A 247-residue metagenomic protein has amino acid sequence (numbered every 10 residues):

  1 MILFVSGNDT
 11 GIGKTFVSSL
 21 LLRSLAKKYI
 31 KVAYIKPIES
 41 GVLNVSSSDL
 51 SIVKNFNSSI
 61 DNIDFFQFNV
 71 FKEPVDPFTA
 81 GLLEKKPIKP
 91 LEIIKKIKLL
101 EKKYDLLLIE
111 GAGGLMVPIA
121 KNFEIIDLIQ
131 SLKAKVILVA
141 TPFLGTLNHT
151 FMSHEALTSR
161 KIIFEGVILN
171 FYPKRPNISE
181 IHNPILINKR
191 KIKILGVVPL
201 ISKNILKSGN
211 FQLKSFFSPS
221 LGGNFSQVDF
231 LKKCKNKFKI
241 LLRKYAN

Functional and structural regions predicted by a protein language model:
M1-F4, I30: Extreme N-terminal starter segment of soluble prokaryotic enzymes
F4-L21: Glycine-rich phosphate-binding P-loop
F16-P87, L91, K96: N-terminal phosphate/diphosphate-binding loop that engages ATP/GTP or pyrophosphate donors across diverse enzyme folds
K36, I137-A140, E165-F171: Short internal beta-strands
D76-I119, I126: Phosphate-binding/switch loop-helix module in NTP-utilizing enzymes
A120-D127, F151-H154, S179-I185: Charged helix-capping and loop-helix junction motifs
A120-F143: Inter-motif core of Ras-like GTPase G domains
E155-N247: C-terminal lobe/tail of nucleotide-utilizing enzymes
